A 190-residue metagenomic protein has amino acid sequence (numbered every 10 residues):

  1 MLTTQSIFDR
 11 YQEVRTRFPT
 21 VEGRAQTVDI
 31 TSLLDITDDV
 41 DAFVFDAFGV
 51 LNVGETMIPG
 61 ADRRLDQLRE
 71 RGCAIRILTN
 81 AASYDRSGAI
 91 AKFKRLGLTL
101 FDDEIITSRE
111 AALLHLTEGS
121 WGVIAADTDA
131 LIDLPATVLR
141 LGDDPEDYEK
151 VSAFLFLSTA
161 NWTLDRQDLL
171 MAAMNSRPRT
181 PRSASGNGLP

Functional and structural regions predicted by a protein language model:
M1-P190: HAD-like aspartate-dependent phosphatase fold
